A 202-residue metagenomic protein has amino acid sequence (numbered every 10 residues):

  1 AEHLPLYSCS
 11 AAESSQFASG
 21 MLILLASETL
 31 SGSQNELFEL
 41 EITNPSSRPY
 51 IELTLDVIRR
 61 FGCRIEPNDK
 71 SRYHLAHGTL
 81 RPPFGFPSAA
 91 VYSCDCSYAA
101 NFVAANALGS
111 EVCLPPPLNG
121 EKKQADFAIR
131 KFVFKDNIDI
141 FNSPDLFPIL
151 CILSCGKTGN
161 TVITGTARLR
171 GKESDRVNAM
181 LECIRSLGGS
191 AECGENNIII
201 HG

Functional and structural regions predicted by a protein language model:
A1-G202: Short, structured segments at the rim of ligand-binding sites
